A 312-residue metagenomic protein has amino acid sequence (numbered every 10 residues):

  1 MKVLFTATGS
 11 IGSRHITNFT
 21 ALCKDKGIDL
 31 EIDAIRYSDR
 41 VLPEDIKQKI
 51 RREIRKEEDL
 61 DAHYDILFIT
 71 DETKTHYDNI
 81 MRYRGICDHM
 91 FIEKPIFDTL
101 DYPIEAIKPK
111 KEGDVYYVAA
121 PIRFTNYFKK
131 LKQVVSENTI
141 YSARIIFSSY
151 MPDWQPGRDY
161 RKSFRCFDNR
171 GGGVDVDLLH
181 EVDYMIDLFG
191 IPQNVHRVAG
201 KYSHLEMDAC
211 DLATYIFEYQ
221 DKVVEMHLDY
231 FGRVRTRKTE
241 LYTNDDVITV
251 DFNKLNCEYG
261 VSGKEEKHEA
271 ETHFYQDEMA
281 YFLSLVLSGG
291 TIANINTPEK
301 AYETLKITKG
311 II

Functional and structural regions predicted by a protein language model:
M1-K49, A62: N-terminal Rossmann-like dinucleotide-binding module
A34-P43, D59, I66-D71, M81 (+2 more regions): C-terminal helix-rich "cap/oligomerization" subdomain common to oxidoreductases
P43-R51, E105, P109-K110: Short, conserved SAM-binding/catalytic segment of Class I S-adenosyl-L-methionine-dependent methyltransferases
R51-E58: Short acidic-hydrophobic, aromatic-tinged amphipathic segments that line or gate anion-handling sites
I66-T73, Y77-R123: Beta-strand-loop-alpha-helix segment that lines the small-molecule cofactor/substrate pocket of alpha/beta enzymes
P121, K238-K306: C-terminal glycine/acidic-rich active-site capping loop/insertion
T125-V195, S203: Predominantly a Rossmann-like dinucleotide-binding segment in NAD(P)-dependent oxidoreductases
V176-K254, A280-G289: Contiguous beta-strand/loop segments that form the cofactor/metal-binding neighborhood of enzyme cores
